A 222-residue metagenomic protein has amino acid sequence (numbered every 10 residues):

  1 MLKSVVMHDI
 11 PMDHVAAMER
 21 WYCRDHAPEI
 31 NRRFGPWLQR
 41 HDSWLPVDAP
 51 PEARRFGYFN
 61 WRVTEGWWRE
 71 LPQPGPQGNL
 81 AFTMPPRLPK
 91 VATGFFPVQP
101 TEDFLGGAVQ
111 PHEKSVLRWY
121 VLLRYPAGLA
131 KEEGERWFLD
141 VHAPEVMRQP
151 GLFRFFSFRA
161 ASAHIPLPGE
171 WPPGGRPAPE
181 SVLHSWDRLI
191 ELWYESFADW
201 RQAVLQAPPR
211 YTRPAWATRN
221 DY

Functional and structural regions predicted by a protein language model:
M1-Y222: Macromolecular interaction modules
